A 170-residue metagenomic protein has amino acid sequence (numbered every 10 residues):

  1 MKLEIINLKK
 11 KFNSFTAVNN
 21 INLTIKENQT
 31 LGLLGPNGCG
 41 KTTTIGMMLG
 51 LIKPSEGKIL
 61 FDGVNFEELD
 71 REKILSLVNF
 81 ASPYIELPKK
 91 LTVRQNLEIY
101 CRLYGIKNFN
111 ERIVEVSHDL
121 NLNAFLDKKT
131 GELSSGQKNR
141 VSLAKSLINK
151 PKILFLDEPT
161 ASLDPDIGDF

Functional and structural regions predicted by a protein language model:
P36-G40: Walker A (P-loop) phosphate-binding loop of ABC-type ATPase nucleotide-binding domains
L49: Helix-to-loop junction immediately C-terminal to a conserved catalytic motif
G57-E67, K73-I74: Conserved ABC transporter NBD signature motif
E98, R102-F125: Conserved ABC ATPase "signature" region
K129-L133: Conserved ABC ATPase signature
K150: Conserved catalytic motifs of ABC-family nucleotide-binding domains
L154-E158: Catalytic Walker B motif of ABC-type/P-loop ATPase nucleotide-binding domains
